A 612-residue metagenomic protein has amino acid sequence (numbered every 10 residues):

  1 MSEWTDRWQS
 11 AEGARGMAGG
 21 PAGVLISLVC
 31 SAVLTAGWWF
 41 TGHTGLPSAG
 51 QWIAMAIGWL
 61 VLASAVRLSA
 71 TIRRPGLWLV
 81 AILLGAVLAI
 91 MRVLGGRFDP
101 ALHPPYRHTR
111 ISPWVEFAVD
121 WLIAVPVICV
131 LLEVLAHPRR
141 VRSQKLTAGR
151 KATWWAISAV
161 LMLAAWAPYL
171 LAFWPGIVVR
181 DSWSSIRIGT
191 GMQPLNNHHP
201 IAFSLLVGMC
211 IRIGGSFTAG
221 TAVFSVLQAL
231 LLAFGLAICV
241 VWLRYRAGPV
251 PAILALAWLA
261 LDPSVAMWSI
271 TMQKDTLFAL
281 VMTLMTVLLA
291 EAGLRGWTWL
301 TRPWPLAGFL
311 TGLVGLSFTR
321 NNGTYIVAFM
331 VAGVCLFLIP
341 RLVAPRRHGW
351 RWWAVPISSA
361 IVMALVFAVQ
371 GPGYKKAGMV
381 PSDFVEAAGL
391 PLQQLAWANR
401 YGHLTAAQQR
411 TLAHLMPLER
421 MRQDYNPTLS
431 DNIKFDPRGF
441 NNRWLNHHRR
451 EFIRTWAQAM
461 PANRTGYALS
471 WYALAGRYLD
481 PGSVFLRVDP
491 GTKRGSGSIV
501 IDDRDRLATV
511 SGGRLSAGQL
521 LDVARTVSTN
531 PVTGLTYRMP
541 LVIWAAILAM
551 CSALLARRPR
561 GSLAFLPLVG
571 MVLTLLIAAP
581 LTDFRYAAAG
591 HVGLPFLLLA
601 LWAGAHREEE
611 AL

Functional and structural regions predicted by a protein language model:
G37-A56, A219, V223, A473-F565: Membrane-interface anchor segments at the N-terminal boundary of transmembrane helices in multi-pass membrane enzymes
I72, T153-I157, C239-L261, L280 (+2 more regions): Transmembrane-helix signature of polytopic, membrane-embedded enzymes that assemble or transfer cell-envelope glycans
M162, A252-P263, M267, L313 (+1 more regions): Short helix- or helix-capping micro-motifs that position conserved polar/aromatic residues at function-defining sites
F173-S185, P194-C210, G215-A219, A589: Extracytoplasmic catalytic/substrate-binding loops of multi-pass membrane glycan-assembly enzymes
R180, I270-L277, T319: Short acidic/glycine- and proline-prone juxtamembrane loop motifs at membrane-interface regions of multi-pass membrane
V226-R246, L284: Transmembrane-helix motifs of polytopic, lipid-linked glycan transferases
P305-R320, V331-A332, A360-V362: Membrane-interface alpha helices of multi-pass inner-membrane proteins
K376-S511: Membrane-proximal stem/loop segments at transmembrane-domain junctions that anchor or position
